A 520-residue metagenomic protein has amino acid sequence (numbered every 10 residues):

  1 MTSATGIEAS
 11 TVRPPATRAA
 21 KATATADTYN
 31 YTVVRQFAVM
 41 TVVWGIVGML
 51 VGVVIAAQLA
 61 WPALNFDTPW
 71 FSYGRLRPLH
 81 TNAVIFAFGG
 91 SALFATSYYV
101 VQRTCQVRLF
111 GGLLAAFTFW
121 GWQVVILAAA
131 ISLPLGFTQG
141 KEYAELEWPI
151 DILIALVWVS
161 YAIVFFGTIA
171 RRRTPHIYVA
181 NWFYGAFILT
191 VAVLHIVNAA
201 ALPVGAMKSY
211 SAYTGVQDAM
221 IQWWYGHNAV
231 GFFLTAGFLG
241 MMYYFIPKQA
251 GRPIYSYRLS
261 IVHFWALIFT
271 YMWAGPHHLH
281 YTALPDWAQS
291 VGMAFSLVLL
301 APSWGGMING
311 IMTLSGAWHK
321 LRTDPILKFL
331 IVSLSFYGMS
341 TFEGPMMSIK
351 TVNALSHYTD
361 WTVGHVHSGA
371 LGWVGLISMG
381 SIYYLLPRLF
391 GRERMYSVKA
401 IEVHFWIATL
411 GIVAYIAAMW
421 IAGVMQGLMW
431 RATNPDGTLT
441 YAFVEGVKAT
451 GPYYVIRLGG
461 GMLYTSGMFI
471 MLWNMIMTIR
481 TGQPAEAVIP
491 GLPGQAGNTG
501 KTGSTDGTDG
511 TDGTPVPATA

Functional and structural regions predicted by a protein language model:
M1-P15: N-terminal acidic, proline/glycine-rich, low-complexity intrinsically disordered segments
T2, R35-F137, W148-I169, N181-A206 (+8 more regions): Hydrophobic cores of alpha-helical transmembrane segments in multi-pass integral membrane proteins
K21-Q36: Cytosolic juxtamembrane amphipathic/interface segments immediately preceding and feeding into a transmembrane helix
S209-T214: Surface-exposed loop and adjacent secondary-structure segments within mature catalytic domains
Q217-I221, G251-R252: Functional cores that coordinate and move charged inorganic groups
Q483-G503, G513: Short, highly charged, low-complexity non-transmembrane loops/tails of multi-pass membrane proteins
D509-A520: Long, low-complexity, intrinsically disordered segments
